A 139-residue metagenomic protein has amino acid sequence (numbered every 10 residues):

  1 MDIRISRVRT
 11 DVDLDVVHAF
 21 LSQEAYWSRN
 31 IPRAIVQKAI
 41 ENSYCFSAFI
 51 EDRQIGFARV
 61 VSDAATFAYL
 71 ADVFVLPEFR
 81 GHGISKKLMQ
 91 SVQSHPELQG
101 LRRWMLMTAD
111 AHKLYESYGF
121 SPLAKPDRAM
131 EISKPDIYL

Functional and structural regions predicted by a protein language model:
M1-I31, L139: Short amphipathic alpha-helix that is part of the acyltransferase structural core
D2, S6-R9, D13, Q90-R103: Short, flexible, glycine-rich and Lys/Arg-enriched loop motifs at helix boundaries that contact anionic partners
A34-E51, I55-F74: A conserved beta-strand-loop-helix scaffold within acyl/acetyltransferase catalytic domains
F79-L88: Conserved acetyl-CoA pyrophosphate-binding loop and the N-cap/start of the following alpha-helix in GNAT-like
L98-K134: Conserved active-site alpha-helix within GNAT-family acetyltransferase domains
